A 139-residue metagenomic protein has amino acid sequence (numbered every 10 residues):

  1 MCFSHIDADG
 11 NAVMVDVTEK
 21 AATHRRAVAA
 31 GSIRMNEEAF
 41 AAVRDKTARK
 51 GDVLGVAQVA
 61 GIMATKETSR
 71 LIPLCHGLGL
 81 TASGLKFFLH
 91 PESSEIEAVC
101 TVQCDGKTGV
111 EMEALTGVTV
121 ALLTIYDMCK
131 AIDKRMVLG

Functional and structural regions predicted by a protein language model:
M1-L54, V59-G139: C-terminal binding/interaction regions
